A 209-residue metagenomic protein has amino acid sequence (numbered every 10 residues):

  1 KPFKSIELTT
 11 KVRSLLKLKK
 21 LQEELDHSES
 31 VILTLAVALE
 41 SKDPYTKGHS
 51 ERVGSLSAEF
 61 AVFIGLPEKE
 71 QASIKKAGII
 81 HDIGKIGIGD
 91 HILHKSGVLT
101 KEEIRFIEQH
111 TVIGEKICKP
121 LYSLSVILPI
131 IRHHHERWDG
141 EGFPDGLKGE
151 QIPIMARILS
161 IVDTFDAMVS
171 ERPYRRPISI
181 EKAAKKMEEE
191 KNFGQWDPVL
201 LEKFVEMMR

Functional and structural regions predicted by a protein language model:
P2-V12: C-terminal output helix
K4, S30, S179: Residue-level recognition of oxygen-bearing side chains
L8, L15-L16, L35, L93 (+2 more regions): Generic leucine side-chain signal with a strong bias for well-ordered alpha-helical environments
R13-D26: The C-terminal output helix
E24-T34: Signal-transmission linkers at sensory-effector interfaces
L33-A36, Y45: Surface-exposed, interaction-prone regions with an acidic/low-complexity signature
E40-R209: Metal-dependent catalytic cores of enzymes that make or break cyclic nucleotides and related phosphoester linkages
